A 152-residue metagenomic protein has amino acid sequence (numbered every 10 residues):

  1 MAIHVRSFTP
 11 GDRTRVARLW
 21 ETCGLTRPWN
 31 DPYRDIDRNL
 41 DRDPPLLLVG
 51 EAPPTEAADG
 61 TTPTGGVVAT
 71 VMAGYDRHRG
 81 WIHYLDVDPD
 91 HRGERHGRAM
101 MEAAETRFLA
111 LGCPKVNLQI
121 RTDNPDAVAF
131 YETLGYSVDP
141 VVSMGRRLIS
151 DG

Functional and structural regions predicted by a protein language model:
I3, S7-Y84, D88, M101-A103 (+3 more regions): Acetyl-CoA-dependent GNAT
V5, I120, T133: Conserved SAM-binding loop
P89-R92, L118-A127, G145-S150: Conserved beta-strand-loop-alpha-helix junction that forms the acyl-donor binding cleft
G93-T106, T133: Conserved acetyl-CoA-binding loop-helix of GNAT-fold acetyltransferases
R95, D126, D139: Residues that form or flank phosphate/diphosphate-binding pockets in enzymes that use nucleotide phosphates
F108-I120: Conserved GNAT acetyl-CoA-binding A-motif
